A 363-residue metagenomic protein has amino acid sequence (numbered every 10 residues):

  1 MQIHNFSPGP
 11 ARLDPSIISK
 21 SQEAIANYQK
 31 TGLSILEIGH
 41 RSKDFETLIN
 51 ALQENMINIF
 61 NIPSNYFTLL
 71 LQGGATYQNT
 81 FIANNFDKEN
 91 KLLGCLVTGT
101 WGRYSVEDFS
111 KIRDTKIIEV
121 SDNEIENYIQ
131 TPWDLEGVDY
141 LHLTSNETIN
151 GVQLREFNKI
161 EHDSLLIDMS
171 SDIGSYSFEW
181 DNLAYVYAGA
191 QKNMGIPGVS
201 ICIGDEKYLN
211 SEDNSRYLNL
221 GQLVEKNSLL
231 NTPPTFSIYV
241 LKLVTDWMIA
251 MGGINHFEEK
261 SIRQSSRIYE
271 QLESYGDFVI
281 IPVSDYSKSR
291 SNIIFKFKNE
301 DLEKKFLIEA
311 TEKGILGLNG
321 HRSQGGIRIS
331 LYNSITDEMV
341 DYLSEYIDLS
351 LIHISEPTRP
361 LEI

Functional and structural regions predicted by a protein language model:
M1-G39: N-terminal "arm"/small-domain region of PLP-dependent enzymes with the aminotransferase-like
N5, I294-K298, I315-E345: Conserved PLP-binding active-site segment of the aspartate aminotransferase-like
K30-F81, T100, D108: Conserved N-terminal alpha-helix of the aminotransferase class I/II PLP-enzyme fold
T76-L141: PLP-dependent aminotransferase-like
F109, V120-I173: Active-site phosphate-binding strand-loop segment of PLP-dependent enzymes
A190-Y269: Active-site C-terminal subdomain of aminotransferase-like
V279-E309: Conserved PLP-binding catalytic core of the aspartate aminotransferase-like
I352-I363: Single conserved hydrophobic/aromatic residue that forms the stacking wall/gate of nucleotide- or nucleobase-binding
